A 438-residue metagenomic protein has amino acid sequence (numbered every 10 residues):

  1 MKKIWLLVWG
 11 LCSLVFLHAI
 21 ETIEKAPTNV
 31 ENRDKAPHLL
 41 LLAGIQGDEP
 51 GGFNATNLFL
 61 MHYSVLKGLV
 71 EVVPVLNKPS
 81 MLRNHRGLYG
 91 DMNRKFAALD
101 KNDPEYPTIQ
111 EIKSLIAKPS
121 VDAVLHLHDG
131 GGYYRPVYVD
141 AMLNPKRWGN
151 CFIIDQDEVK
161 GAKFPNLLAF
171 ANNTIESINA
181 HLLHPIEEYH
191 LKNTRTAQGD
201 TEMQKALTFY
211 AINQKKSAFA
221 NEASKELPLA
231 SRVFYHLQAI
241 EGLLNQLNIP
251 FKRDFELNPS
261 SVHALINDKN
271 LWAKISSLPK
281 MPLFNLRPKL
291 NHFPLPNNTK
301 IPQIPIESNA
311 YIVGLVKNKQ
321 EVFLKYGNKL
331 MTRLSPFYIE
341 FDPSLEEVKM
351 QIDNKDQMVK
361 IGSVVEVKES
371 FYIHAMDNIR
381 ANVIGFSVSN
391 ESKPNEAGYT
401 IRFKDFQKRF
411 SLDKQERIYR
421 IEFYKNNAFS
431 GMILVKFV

Functional and structural regions predicted by a protein language model:
K2, L6, H18-V438: Structured catalytic-domain cores with a bias toward divalent-metal coordination
V8-V15: Bacterial N-terminal signal peptides
